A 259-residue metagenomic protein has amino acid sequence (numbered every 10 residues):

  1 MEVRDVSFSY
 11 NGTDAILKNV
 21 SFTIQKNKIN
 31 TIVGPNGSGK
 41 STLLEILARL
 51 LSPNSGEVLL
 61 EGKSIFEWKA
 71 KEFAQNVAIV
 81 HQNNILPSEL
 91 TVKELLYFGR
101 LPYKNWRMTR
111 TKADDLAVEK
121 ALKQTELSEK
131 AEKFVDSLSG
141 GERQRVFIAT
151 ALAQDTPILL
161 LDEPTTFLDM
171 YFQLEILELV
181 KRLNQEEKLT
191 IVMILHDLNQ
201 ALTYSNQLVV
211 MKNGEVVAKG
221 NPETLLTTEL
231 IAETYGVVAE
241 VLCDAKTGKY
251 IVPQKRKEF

Functional and structural regions predicted by a protein language model:
V3, S7-N19, E67-K69, P87: A short, flexible loop at the N-terminus of ABC-type nucleotide-binding domains that lies
V33-P35: The feature captures the beta-strand-to-loop junction immediately N-terminal to the Walker
A48: Helix-to-loop junction immediately C-terminal to a conserved catalytic motif
G56-S64, F73: Conserved ABC transporter NBD signature motif
Y97, K112-K130, D155: Conserved ABC ATPase "signature" region
F134-L138, E142: Conserved ABC ATPase signature
L159-E163: Catalytic Walker B motif of ABC-type/P-loop ATPase nucleotide-binding domains
